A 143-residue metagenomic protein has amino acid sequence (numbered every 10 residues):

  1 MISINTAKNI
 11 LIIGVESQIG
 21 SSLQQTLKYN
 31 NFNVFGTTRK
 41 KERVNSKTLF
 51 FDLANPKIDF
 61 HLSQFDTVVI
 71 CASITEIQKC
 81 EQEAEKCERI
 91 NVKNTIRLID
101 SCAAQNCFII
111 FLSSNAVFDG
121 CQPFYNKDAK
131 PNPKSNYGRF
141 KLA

Functional and structural regions predicted by a protein language model:
I2-N30: N-terminal Rossmann NAD(P)H-binding glycine-rich loop of SDR-like oxidoreductase domains
I13, T37, V68-A72, I109-N115: SDR active-site strand-loop-helix element
G20-S21, V92, L142: Residues forming the Rossmann-fold NAD(P)(H) cofactor-binding site
G36-E42, D52-L53: N-terminal Rossmann-fold cofactor-binding loop
F50-I90: NAD(P)H-binding glycine-rich loop region in Rossmannoid oxidoreductase-like domains and their noncatalytic homologs
V68, Q82-I110: NAD(P)-cofactor binding segment of oxidoreductase domains
R97-N132: Conserved Rossmann-fold NAD(P)-dependent oxidoreductase catalytic core, especially the SDR/UDP-sugar
N132-A143: Active-site Tyr-X1-5-Lys
